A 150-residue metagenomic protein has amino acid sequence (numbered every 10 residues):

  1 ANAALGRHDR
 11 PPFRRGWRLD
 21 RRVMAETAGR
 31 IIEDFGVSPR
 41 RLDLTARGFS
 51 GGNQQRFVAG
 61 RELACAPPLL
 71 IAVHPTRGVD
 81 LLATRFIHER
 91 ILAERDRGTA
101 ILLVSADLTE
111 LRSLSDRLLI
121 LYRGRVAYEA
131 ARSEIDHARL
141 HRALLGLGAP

Functional and structural regions predicted by a protein language model:
A1-P150: Glycine-rich phosphate-binding loops of nucleotide-dependent enzymes
